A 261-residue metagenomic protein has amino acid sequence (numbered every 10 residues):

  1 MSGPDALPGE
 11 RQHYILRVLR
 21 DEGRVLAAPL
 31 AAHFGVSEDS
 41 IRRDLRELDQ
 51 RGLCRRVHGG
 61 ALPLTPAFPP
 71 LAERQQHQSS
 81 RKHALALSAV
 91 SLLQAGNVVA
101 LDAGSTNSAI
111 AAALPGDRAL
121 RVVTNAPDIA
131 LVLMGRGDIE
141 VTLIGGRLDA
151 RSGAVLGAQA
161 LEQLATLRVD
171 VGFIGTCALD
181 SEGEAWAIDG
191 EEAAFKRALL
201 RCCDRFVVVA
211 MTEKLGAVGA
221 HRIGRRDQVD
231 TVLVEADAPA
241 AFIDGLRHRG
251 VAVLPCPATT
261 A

Functional and structural regions predicted by a protein language model:
S2-A28, G35-E38, Q50, A130-A261: Conserved phosphate- and dinucleotide-binding cores of soluble alpha/beta proteins, encompassing both enzyme active
S2-G104, A111-A119, V123, P127 (+1 more regions): HTH-adjacent hinge/linker in prokaryotic transcriptional regulators
